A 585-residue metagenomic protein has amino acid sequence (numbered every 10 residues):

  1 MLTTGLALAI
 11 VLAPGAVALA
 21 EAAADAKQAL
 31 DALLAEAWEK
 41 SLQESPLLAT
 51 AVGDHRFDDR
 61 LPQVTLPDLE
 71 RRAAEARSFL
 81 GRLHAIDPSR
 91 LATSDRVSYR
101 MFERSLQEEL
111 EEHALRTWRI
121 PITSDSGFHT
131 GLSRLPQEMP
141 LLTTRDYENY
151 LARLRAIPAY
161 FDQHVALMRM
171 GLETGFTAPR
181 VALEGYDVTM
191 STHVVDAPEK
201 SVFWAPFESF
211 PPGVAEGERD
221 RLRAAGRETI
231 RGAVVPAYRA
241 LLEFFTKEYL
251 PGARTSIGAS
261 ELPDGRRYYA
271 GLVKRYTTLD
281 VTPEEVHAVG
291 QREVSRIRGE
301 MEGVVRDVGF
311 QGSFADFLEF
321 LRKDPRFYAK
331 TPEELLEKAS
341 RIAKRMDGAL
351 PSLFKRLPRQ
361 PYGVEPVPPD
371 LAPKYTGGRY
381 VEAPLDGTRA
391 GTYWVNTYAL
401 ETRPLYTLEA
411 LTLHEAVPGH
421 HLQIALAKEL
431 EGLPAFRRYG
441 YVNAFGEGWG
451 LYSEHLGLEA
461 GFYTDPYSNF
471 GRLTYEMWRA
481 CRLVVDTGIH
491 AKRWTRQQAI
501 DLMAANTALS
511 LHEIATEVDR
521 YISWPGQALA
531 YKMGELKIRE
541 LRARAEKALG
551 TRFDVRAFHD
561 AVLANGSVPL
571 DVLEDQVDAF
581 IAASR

Functional and structural regions predicted by a protein language model:
T3-G15: Bacterial N-terminal signal peptides
L19-R585: N-terminal maturation segment of proteins
